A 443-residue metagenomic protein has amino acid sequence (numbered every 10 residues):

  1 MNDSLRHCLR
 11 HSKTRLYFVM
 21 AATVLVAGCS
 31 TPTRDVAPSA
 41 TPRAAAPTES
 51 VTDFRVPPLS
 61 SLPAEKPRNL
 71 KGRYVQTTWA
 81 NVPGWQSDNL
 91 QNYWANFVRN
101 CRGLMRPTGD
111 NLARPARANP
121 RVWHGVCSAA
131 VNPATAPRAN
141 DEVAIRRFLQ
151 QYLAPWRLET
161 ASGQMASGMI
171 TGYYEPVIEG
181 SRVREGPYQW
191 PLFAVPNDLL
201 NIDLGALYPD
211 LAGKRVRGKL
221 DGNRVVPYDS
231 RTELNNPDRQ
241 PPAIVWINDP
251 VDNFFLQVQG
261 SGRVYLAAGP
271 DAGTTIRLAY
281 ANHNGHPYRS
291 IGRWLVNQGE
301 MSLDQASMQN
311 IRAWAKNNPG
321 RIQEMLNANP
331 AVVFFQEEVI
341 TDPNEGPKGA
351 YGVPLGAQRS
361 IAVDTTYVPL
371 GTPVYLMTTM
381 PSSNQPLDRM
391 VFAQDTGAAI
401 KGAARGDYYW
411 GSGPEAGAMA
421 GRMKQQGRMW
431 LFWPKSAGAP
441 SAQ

Functional and structural regions predicted by a protein language model:
M1-S12: N-terminal secretory signal peptides that target proteins for export/translocation
K13-V19: Sec-dependent signal peptide recognition, specifically the positively charged N-region followed immediately by
A22-T23, P120, P386: Residue-level signal for mature regions of secreted extracellular proteins and peptides
L25-G28: C-terminal motif of bacterial Sec signal peptides marking the signal peptidase cleavage site
S30-R34, V339-Q443: C-terminal soluble interaction/assembly domains
P32-V36, A40-A44, Y74-T77, Q259 (+1 more regions): Alpha-carbonic anhydrase
R34-K71: Post-signal peptide N-terminal segment of mature Sec-exported envelope proteins
L62, P67, K71-V339: Secretory/export targeting leaders with adjacent low-complexity proregions
